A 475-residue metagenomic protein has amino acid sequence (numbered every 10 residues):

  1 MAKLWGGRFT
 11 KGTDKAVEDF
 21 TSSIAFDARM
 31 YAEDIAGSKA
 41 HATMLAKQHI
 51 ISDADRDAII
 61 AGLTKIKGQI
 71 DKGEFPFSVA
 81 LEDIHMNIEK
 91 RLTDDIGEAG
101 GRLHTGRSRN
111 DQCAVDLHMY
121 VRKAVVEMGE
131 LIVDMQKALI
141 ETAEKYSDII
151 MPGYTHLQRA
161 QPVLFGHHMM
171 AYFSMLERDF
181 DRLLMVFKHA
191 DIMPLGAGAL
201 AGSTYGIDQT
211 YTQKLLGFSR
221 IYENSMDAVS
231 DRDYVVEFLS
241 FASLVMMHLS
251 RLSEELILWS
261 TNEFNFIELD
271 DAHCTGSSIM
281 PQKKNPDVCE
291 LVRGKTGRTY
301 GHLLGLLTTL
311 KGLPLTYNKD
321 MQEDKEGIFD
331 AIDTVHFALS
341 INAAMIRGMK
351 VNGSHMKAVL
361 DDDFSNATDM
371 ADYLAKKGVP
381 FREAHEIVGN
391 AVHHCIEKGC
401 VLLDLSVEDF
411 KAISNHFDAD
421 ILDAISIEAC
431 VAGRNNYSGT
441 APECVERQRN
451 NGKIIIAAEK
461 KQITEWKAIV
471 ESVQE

Functional and structural regions predicted by a protein language model:
M1-G202, I207-Y211, T275-G276, D287 (+3 more regions): A helix-coil-helix interface module used to build multimeric assemblies and to scaffold catalytic/cofactor sites
M1-G37, E98-A99, Q282-E475: Glycine-rich cofactor/substrate-binding loops
H41, G62-Q69, R91, D95 (+16 more regions): Generic, well-ordered alpha-helical scaffold segments in large soluble proteins
T43-I51, Y120, L164-H167, V236-L244 (+1 more regions): Short, well-ordered beta-strand elements within core beta-sheets of diverse protein domains
I50-I51, F75, F264-N265, P380 (+1 more regions): Conserved hydrophobic residue
L117-V125, G129, E144, P152 (+3 more regions): Charged, flexible cofactor/metal-binding loops and thiol motifs
I140, E144-S147, K188-D191, I257 (+6 more regions): Alpha-helical coiled-coil oligomerization motifs
